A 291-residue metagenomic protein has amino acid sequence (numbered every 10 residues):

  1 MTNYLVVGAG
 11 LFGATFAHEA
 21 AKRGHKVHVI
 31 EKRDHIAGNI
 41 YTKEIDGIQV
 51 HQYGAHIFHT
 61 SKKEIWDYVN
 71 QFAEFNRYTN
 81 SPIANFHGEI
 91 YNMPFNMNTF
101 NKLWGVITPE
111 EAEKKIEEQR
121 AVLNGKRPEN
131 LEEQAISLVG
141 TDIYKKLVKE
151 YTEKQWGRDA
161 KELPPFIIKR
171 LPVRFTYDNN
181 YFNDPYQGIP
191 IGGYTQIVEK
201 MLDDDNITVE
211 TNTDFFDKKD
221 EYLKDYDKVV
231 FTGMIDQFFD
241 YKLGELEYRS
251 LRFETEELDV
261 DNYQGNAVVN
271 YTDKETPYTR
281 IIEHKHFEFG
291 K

Functional and structural regions predicted by a protein language model:
T2-V29: N-terminal Rossmann-like FAD-binding beta1-loop-alpha1 element of flavoenzymes
A21-D46: Glycine-rich FAD pyrophosphate-binding loop
R23, T213-K291: Mid-domain catalytic core of redox enzymes that form a hydrophobic substrate pocket/lid adjacent to a catalytic redox
K26, Q49, E74, N206-E210: Conserved beta-strand segments of alpha/beta enzyme cores
I40, E44, V148, K242-L243: Short, flexible helix/strand-to-coil boundary loops that buttress conserved ligand/catalytic motifs in alpha/beta
D46-V122: Dinucleotide-binding Rossmann-like beta1-alpha1 core, especially the glycine-rich loop that anchors the ADP
Q52-H56, Q187-G188, F253-T255: A short acidic, glycine-rich active-site loop that binds or catalyzes chemistry on phosphate/adenosine moieties
H87-N92, M97-K228, T232, D236-F239: Active-site/ligand-binding neighborhood in enzyme catalytic cores
